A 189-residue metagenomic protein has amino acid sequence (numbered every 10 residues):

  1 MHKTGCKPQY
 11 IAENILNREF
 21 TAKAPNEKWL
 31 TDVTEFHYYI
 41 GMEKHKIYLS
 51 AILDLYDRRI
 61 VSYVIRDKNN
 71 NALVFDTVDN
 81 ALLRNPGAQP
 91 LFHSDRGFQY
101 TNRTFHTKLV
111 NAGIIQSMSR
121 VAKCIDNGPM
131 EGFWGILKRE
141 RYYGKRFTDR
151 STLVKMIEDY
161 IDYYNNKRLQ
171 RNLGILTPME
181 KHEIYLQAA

Functional and structural regions predicted by a protein language model:
M1-A24, K123, M179-L186: Basic, flexible linker segments flanking DNA-binding modules in nucleic acid-interacting mobile-element proteins
H2, K7, S94-R96, N102-F105 (+3 more regions): RNase H-like two-metal-ion nuclease catalytic core shared by retroviral integrases and related mobile-element nucleases
T4, V110-I114, I136-A189: C-terminal domain-tail junction helix/linker
P8, A12, N26-E27, L49 (+6 more regions): Hydrophobic (often cysteine-bearing) scaffold residues that line and stabilize catalytic clefts of nucleotide/cofactor
R18-V61: An active-site-proximal beta-strand-loop segment
H45, Y63-N85: Active-site beta-loop-alpha junctions of metal-dependent nucleic acid enzymes, especially the RNase H-like/DDE
D57-Y63, Q116-S119, Y143-G144: Short small-residue beta-strand/loop micro-motif enriched in glycine and branched aliphatics
